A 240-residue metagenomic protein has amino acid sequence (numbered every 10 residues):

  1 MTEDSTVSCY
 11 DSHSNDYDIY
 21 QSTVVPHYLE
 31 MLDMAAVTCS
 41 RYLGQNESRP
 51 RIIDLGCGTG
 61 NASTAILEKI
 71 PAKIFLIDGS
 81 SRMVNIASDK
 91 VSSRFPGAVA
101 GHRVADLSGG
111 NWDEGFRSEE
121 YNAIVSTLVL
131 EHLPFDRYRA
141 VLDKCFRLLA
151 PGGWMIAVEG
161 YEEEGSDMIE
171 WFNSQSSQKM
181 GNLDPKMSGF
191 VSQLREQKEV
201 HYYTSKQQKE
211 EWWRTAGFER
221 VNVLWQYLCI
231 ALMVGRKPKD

Functional and structural regions predicted by a protein language model:
M1-E47: Conserved class I S-adenosyl-L-methionine
R51-L55, T59-W112: Class I SAM-dependent methyltransferase SAM/SAH-binding core
V125: A conserved beta-strand element that flanks and buttresses the S-adenosyl-L-methionine
L128-V129: Short catalytic micro-motifs in class I SAM-dependent methyltransferases
R139-P151: A short glycine-rich, Lys/Arg-flanked "PGG" loop and its adjoining helix->strand segment in the class I
V158-T215: C-terminal alpha-helical "lid/dimerization" subdomain adjacent to the S-adenosyl-L-methionine
E219-D240: Core SAM-dependent methyltransferase catalytic element
